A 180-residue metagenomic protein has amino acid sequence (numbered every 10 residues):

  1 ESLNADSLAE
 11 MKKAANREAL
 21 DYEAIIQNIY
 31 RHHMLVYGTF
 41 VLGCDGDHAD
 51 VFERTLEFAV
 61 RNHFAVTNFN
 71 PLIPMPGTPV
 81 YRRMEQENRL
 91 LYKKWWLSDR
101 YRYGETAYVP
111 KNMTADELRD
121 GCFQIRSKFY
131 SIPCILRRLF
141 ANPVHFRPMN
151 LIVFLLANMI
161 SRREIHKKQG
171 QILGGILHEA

Functional and structural regions predicted by a protein language model:
E1-R147, I172-E179: A structural motif corresponding to the C-terminal lobe/cap of the Radical SAM core domain
G77, I152-L155: A conserved cytosolic signaling coiled-coil/coupling helix that links sensory/transmembrane modules
F154-A180: Short linear elements at protein peripheries
